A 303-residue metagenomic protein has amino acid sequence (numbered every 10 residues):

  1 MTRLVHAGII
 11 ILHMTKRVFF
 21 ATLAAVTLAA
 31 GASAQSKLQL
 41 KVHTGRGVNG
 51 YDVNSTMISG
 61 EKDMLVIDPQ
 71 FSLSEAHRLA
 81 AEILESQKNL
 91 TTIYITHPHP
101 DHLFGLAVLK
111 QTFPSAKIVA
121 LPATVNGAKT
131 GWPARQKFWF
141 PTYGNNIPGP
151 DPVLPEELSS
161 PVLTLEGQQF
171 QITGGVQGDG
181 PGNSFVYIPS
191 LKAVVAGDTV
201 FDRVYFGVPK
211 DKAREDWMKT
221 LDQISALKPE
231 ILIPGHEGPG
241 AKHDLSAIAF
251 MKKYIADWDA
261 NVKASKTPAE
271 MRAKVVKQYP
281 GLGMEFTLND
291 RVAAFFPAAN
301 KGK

Functional and structural regions predicted by a protein language model:
L4-F20: Bacterial N-terminal signal peptides that target proteins for export
A21-A29: Bacterial N-terminal signal peptides
G31-A34: Sec/Tat signal peptide C-region and signal peptidase I cleavage site
S36-E85, S184-D198: Conserved beta-strand hairpin/beta-sheet module of binuclear metal-dependent hydrolase folds, prominently
M64, F71-S72, V162, T173-D257: Metallo-beta-lactamase
L65-D68, T92-I95, Q171-I172: Short catalytic-loop micro-motif centered on adjacent basic/acidic residues
Q87-T164, P181: Active-site HxH/HxHxD metal-binding segment of metal-dependent hydrolases
A226-I231, P239-K303: Accessory terminal helices/loops
